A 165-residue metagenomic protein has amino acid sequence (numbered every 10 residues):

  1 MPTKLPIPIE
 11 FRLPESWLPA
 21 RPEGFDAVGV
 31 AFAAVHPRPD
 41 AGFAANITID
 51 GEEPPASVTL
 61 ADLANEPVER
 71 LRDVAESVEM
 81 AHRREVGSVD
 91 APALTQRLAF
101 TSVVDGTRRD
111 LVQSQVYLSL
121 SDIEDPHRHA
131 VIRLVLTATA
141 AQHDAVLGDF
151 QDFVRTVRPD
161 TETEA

Functional and structural regions predicted by a protein language model:
M1-E69: Secretory pathway targeting signatures of secreted, lumenal, and periplasmic proteins
E15-W17, A130-A165: Surface-exposed amphipathic alpha-helical segments
P19, R83-E85, P159: Hydrophobic/anchoring residues in structured secondary elements
A34, I49, Q96-L98, Y117 (+1 more regions): Short beta-strand element of the conserved SAM-dependent methyltransferase core
F43-T48, P92-T95, H127-V135: Glycine-rich, often proline-containing surface loops adjacent to acidic residues and nearby aromatics that form
E52, A99-V103, T137-T139, D160: Solvent-exposed residues in well-ordered beta-strands and their adjoining turns, especially edge/terminal strands
P55-V58, D105, A141-A145: A generic structural signal for short coil/turn motifs at secondary-structure boundaries
D62-D125, Q151, E164-A165: Signature of long, low-cysteine stretches enriched in small and polar/charged residues
